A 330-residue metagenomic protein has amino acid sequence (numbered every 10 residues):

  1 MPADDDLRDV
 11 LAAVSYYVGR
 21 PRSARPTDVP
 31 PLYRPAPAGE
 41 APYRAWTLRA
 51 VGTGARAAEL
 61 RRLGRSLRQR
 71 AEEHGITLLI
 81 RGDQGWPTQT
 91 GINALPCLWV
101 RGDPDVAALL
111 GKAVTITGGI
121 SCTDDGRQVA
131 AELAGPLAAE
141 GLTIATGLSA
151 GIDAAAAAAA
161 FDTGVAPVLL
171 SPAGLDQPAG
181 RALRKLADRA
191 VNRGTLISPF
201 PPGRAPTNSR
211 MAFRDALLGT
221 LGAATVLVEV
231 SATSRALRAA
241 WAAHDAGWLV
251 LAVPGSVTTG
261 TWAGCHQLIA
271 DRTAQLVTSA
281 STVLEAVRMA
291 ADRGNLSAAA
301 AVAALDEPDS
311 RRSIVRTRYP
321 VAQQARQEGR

Functional and structural regions predicted by a protein language model:
M1-G85, L268-D271: Short, small/acidic-rich helices and loops at N termini and domain boundaries of DNA replication/processing enzymes
M1-L7, H74-I76, I80-R330: Glycine-biased, small-residue-rich flexible motifs in mid-sequence functional cores and linkers
